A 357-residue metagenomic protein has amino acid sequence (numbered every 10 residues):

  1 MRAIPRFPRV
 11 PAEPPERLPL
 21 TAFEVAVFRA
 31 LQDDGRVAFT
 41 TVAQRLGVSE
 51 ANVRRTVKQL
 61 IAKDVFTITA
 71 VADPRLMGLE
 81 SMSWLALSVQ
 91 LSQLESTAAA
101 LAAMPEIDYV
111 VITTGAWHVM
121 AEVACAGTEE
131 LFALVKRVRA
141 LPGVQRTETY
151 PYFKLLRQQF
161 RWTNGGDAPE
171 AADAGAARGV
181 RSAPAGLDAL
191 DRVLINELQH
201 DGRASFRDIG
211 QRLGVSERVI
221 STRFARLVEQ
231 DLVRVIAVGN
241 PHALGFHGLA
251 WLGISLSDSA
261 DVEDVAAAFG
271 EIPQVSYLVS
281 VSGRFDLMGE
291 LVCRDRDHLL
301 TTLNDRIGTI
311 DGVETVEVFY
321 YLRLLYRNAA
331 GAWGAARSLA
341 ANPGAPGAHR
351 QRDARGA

Functional and structural regions predicted by a protein language model:
M1-A357: A compositional/biophysical signature of low hydrophobicity enriched in polar/charged and small residues
